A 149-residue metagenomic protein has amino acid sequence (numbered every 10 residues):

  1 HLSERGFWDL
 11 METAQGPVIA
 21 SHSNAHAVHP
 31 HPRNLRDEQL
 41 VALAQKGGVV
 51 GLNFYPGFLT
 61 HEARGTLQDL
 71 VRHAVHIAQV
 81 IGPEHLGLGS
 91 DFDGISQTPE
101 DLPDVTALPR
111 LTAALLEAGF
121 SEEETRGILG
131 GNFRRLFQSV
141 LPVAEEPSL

Functional and structural regions predicted by a protein language model:
H1-I19, P32-G47, Q68-E84: Histidine/acidic residue-rich metal-binding segments in metalloenzymes
L2-R5, S23-H26, Y55-G57, D91-D93: Active-site beta-loop-alpha junctions enriched in small/polar residues
G6-D9, V28-H29, L59-H61, Q97: Extracytoplasmic/secreted cell-surface and envelope-processing proteins
H22, V50, I77, D91 (+2 more regions): Conserved, mostly hydrophobic/aromatic
H31-L35, G65-D69, P99-T106: Alpha-helix N-cap and loop-to-helix initiation/capping positions
A44-L59: A conserved active-site cap/scaffold subdomain adjacent to cofactor or substrate pockets
F54, I81-V105: Short acidic/histidine-rich active-site segments
P103-L149: Mid-to-C-terminal alpha-helical segments outside catalytic/metal-binding sites
